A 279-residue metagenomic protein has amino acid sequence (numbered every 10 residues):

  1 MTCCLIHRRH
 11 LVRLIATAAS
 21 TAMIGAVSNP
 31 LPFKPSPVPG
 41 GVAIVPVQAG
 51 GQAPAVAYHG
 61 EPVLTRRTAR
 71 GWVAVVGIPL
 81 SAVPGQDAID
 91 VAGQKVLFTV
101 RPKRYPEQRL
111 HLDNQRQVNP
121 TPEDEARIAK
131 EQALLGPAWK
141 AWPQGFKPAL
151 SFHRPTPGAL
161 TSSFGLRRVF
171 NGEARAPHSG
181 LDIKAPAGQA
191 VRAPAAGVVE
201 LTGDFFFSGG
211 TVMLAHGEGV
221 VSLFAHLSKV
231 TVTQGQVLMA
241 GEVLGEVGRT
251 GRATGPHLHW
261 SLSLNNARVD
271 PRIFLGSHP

Functional and structural regions predicted by a protein language model:
T2-A18: N-terminal secretory signal peptides and thylakoid transit peptides that target proteins across membranes
R8-V12, V47, P54-V56, I89 (+2 more regions): Generic low-polarity alpha-helical segments
R9, A18, V45, W72 (+5 more regions): A broad, low-specificity signal marking well-ordered, structured residues that form hydrophobic/aromatic
L11, K103-L110, V232-Q236, P279: Short, surface-exposed linear segments at secondary-structure transitions and domain or protein termini
A19-P30: Bacterial Sec-dependent signal peptides at the C-terminal "C-region" and cleavage site
N29-S163: Non-catalytic extracellular/periplasmic "stalk" and linker regions immediately N-terminal to catalytic or recognition
H153-P279: Catalytic cores of peptidoglycan-degrading enzymes
